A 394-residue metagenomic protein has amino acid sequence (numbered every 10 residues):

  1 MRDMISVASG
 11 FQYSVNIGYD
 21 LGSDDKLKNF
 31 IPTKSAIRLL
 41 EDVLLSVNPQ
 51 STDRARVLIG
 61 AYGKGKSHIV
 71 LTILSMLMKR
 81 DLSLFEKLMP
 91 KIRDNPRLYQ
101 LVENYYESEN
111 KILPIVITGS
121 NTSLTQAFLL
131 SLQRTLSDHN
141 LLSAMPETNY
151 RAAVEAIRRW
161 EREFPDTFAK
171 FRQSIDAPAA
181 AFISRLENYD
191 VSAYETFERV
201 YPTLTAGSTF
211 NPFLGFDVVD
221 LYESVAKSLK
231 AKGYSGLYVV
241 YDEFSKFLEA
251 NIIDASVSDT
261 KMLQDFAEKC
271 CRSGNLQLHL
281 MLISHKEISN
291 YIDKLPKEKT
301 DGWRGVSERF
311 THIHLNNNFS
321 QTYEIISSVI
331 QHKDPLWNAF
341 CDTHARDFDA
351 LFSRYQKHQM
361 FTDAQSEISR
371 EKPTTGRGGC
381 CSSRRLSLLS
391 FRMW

Functional and structural regions predicted by a protein language model:
M1-K64, V70-K79, M89-D94, P114 (+4 more regions): Walker A/P-loop-proximal flanking segment of P-loop NTPase domains
Y19-K26, P114-A127, A153-D220, S245-I253: Conserved P-loop NTPase mechanochemical-coupling segment
L27, R56-A61, H68-F182, I313-S327: P-loop NTPase motor core
Q50, R80-L84, K230-S235, D254-A255 (+1 more regions): Secondary-structure transition/capping motifs at alpha-helix termini and the adjoining loop/turn into the next element
E103-Q126, L130, Y150-E155, E268-W394: Conserved P-loop NTPase catalytic core
L229, G233-D259: Conserved P-loop NTPase "ATPase switch" module shared by AAA+ and STAND
I253-F266, K294-E298: Substrate-gripping "pore-loop 1 plus following alpha2 helix"
